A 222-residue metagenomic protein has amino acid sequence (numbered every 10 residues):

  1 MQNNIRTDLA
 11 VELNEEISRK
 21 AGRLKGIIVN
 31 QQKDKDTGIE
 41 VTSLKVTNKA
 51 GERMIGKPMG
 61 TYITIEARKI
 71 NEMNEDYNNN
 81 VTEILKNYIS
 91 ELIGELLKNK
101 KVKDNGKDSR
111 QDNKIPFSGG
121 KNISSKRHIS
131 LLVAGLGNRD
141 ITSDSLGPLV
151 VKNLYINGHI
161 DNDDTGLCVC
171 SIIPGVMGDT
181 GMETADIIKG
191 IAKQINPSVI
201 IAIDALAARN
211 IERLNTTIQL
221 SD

Functional and structural regions predicted by a protein language model:
M1-M59, E72: N-terminal amphipathic/basic leader segments beginning at the initiator methionine
K49-K98: An N-terminal, well-structured beta->alpha segment
I70, L136-N138, A205-L206: Short, ordered loop/turn segments at secondary-structure junctions
Y88, T142-H159, T217-D222: A glycine- and small-aliphatic-rich helix-loop capping segment at beta-alpha/alpha-beta transitions that lines
L97-H128: Intrinsically disordered, low-complexity terminal tails and inter-domain linkers enriched for S/T/G/P/D/E
S130-P148: Glycine/serine-rich anion-binding loops at beta->alpha junctions that coordinate negatively charged ligand groups
N162-G175: Short helix-loop-beta-strand segments that form the rim/entrance of peptidase-like active sites
A185-D222: Glycine-rich phosphate-binding loop
